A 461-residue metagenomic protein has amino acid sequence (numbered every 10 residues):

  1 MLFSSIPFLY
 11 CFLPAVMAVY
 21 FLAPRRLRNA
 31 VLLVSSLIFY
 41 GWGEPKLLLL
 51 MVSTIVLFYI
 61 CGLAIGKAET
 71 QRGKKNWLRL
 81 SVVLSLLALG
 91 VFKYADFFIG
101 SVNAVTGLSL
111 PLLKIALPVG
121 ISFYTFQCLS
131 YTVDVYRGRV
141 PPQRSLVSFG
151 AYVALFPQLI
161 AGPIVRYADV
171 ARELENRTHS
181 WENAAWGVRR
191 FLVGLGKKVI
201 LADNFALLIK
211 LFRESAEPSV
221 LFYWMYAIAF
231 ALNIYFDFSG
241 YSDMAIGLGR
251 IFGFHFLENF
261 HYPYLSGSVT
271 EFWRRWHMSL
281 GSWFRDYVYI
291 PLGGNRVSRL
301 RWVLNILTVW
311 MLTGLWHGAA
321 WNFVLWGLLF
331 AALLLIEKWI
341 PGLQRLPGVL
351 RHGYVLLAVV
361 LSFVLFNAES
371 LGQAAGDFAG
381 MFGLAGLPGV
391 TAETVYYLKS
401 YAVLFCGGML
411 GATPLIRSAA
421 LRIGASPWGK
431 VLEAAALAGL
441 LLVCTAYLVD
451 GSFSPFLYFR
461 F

Functional and structural regions predicted by a protein language model:
M1-R460: Membrane-embedded transmembrane alpha-helical bundles that form the catalytic cores of multi-pass lipid-modifying
